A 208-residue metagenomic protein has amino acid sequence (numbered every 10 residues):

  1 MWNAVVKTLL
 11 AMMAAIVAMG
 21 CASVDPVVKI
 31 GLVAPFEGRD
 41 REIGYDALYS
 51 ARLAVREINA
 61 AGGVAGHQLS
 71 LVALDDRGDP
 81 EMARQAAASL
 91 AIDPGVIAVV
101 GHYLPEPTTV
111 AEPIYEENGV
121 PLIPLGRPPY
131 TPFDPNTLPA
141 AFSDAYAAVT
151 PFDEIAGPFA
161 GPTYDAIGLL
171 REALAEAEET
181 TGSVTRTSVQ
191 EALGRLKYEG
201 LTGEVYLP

Functional and structural regions predicted by a protein language model:
W2-A4, T8-A15, G20-P208: Extracytosolic ligand-binding ectodomains
